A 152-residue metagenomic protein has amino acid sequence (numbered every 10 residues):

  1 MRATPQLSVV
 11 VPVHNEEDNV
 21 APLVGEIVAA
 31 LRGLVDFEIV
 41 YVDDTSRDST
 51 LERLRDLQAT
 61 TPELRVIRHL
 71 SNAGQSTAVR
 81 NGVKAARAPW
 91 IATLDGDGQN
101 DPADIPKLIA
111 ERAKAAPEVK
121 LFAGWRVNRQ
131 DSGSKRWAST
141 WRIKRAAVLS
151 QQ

Functional and structural regions predicted by a protein language model:
M1-A29: N-proximal low-complexity "stem/linker" segments adjacent to membrane-targeting elements
S8, D43-S46, R68: Structural signature of the Rossmann-like NAD(P)-dependent dehydrogenase/reductase core
E16-N19, S46, Q75, D101: Donor nucleotide-sugar binding loop of glycosyltransferases
D18-P22, D48-L57: Acidic helix N-cap motif at the loop->helix transition within catalytic regions of sugar-transfer enzymes
A30-L31, L54-Q58, R112: Conserved hydrophobic residues forming the short capping helix/wall of the S-adenosyl-L-methionine
D36-Y41, L51-A85: Conserved donor nucleotide-binding strand/loop of the catalytic core
D43-E52, G98: A conserved acidic beta->alpha catalytic loop
H69-A85, W90-T93, Q99-Q152: Acceptor/aglycone-binding surface of glycosyltransferases and processive sugar-polymer synthases
